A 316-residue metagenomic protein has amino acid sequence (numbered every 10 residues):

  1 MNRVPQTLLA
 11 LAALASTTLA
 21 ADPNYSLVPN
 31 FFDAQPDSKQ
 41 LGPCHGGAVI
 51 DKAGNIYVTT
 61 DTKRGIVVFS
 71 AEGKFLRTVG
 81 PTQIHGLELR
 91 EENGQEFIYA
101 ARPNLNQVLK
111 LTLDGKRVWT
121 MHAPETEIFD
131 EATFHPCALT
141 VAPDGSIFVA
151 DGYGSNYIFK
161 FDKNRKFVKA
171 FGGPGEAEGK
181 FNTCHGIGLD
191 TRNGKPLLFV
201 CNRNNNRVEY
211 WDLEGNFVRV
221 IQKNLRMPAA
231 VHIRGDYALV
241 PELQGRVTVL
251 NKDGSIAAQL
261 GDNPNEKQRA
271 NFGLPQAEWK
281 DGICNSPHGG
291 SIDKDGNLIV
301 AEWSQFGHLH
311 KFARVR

Functional and structural regions predicted by a protein language model:
A21-L41, F272-K280: A short helix->beta-strand "capping" segment at the edge of beta-propeller domains
P29-R64, S304-H308: Beta-strand-rich domains and repeat architectures in extracellular enzymes and scaffolds, especially beta-propellers
Q35-P36, D61-N106, E125-E127, G175: Blade-loop segments of beta-propeller domains
K39-A53, P81-Q95, T126-S146, E176-L197 (+4 more regions): Beta-rich, blade/repeat-based domains predominating in secreted/periplasmic proteins but also intracellular
N55-V58, F97-Y99, S146-A150, L197-V200 (+3 more regions): Conserved beta-propeller blade signature
D61, P103, G152-G154, R192 (+3 more regions): Short loop/turn segments immediately following the C-termini of beta-strands
V67, L109, W119, F148 (+7 more regions): WD40 beta-propeller blade core
I283-R316: Blade-level signature of beta-propeller repeat domains, shared across WD40, Kelch, NHL, RCC1 and BNR/Asp-box propellers
